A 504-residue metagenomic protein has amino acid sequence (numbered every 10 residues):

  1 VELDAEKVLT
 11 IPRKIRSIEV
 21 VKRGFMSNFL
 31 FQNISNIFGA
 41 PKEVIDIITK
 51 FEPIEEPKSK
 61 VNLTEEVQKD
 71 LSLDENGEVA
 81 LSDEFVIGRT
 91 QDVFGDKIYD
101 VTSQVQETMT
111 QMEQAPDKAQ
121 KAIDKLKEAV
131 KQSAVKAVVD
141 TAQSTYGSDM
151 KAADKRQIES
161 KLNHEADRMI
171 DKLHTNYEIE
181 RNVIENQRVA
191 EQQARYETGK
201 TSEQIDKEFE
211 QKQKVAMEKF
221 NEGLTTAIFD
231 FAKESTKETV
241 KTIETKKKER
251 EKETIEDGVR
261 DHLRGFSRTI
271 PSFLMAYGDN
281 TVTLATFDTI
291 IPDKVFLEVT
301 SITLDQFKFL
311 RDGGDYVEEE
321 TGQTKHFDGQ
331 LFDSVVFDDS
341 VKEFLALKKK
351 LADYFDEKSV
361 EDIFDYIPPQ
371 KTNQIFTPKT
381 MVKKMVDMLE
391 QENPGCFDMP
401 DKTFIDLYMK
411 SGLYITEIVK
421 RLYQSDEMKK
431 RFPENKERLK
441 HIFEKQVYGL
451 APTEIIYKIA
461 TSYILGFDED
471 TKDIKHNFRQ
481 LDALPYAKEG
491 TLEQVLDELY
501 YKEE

Functional and structural regions predicted by a protein language model:
E2-Q104, T225-K252, D257, L263 (+1 more regions): A conserved structural/catalytic subdomain of Rossmann-like adenosyl-cofactor enzymes
K7, N33-I34, F38-P41, K50-P53 (+13 more regions): Short, flexible coil/linker elements and helix-boundary hinge sites characteristic of intrinsically disordered
V8, I15, R23, F29 (+15 more regions): N-terminal cationic leader/targeting segments used for protein routing and processing
I11, I48, L71, I158 (+2 more regions): A structural signal for short hydrophobic/aromatic patches embedded in well-ordered alpha helices
A40, Q114-K118, D149-D154, A190 (+11 more regions): Alpha-helix capping and helix-coil boundary motifs
V101, Q106-G223: Extended amphipathic alpha-helical heptad-repeat regions
K247-E504: SAM-dependent methyltransferase catalytic region
